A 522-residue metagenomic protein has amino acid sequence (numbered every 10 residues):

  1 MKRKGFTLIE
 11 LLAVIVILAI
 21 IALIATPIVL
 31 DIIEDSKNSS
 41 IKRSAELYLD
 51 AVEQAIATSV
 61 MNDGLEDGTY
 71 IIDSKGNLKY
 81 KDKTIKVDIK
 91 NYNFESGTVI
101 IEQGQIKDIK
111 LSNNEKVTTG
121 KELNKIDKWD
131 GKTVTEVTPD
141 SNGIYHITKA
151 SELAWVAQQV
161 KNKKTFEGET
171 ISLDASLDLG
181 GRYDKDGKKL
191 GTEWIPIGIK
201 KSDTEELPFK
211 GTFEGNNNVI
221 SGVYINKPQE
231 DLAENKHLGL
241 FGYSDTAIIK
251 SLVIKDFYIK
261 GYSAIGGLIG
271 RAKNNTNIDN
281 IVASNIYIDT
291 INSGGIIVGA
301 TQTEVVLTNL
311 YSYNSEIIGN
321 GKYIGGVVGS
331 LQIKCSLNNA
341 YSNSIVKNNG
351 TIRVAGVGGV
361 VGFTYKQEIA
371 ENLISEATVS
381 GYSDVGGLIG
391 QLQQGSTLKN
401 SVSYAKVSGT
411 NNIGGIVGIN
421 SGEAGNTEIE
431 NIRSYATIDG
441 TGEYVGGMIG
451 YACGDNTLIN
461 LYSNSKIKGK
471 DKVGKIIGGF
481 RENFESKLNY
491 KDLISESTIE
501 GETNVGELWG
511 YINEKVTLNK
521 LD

Functional and structural regions predicted by a protein language model:
M1-I9, G68, I288, V379 (+1 more regions): Short, compositionally biased strand/turn segments that nucleate or flank brief secondary-structure elements
K2-V29: N-terminal single-pass transmembrane signal-anchor helix
I15, I24, S36-S39, S244: Residue-level signal for short amphipathic helical patches enriched in basic/charged and nearby hydrophobic residues
A19, I28-L49, I56: Aliphatic-rich helix starts adjacent to a transmembrane/signal segment
A45, L49, E53, T170-L177: Hydrophobic, aliphatic-enriched repeat segments that assemble into extended interaction scaffolds in large eukaryotic
E53, A57, Q158-K161: Sec-exported extracytoplasmic/periplasmic mature domains
Q54-D127: Periplasmic/extracellular, small/polar-rich flexible segments of pilin-like filament-forming proteins
I126-D522: Surface-exposed repetitive/solenoidal architectures
